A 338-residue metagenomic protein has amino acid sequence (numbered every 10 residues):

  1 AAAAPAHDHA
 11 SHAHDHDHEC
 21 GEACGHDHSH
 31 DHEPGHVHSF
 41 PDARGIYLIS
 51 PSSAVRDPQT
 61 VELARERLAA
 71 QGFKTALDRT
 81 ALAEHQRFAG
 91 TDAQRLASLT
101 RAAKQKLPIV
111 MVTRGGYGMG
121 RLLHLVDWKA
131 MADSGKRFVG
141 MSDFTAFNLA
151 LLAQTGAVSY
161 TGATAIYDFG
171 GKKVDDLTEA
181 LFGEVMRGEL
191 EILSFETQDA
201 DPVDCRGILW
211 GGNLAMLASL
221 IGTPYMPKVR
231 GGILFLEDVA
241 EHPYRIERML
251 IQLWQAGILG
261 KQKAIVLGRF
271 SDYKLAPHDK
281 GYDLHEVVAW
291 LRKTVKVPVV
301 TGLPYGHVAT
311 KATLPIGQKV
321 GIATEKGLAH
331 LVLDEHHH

Functional and structural regions predicted by a protein language model:
A2-H38, H338: Histidine-centered metal-binding segments
G35-K106: ATP/NTP phosphate-donor binding region
K104-I109, Q262: Short acidic/histidine-rich motifs immediately flanking catalytic phosphotransfer sites in two-component signaling
I109-G120, L125, M141: N-terminal glycine-rich "phosphate-gripper" loop used for MgATP/nucleotide binding and carboxylate activation
W128-A150, V158-T164, P298: Short, acidic/small-residue loops that bind anionic groups at enzyme active sites
G156-G222: Conserved anion/nucleotide-ligand pocket segment
K228-L284: Internal helical hairpin/lid segments
R269-H338: ATP/nucleoside-binding phosphotransfer catalytic cores, i.e., glycine-rich phosphate-binding loops
